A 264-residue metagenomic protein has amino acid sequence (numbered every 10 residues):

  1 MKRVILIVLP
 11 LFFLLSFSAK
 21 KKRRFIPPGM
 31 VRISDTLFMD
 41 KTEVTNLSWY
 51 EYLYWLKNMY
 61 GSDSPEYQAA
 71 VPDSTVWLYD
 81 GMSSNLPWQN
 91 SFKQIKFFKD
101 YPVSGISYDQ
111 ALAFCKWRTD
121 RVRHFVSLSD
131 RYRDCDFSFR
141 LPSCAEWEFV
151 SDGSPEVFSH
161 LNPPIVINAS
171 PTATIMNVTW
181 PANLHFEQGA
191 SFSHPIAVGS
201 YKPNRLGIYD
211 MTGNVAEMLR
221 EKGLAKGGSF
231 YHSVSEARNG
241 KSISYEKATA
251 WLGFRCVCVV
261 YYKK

Functional and structural regions predicted by a protein language model:
M1-I26, V150: Bacterial Sec-dependent N-terminal signal peptides
V8, Y60-D63, N85, F158 (+1 more regions): Short, flexible helical or helix-coil boundary motifs
K22-Q89, K99-L112, G213: A short glycine-rich, aromatic-capped structural motif
I26, Q89-F92, K96-A250: Functional-site microenvironments in short loops/helix caps that host divalent-cation chemistry
F38-D40, W117, R255-V257: Residues within well-ordered beta-strands of beta-sheet-rich folds
V44, R220-K222, Y261-K263: Acidic glycine-/aspartate-rich tracts in secreted/extracellular proteins
L252-K264: Short, structured beta-strand segments at or near domain termini in extracellular proteins/domains
